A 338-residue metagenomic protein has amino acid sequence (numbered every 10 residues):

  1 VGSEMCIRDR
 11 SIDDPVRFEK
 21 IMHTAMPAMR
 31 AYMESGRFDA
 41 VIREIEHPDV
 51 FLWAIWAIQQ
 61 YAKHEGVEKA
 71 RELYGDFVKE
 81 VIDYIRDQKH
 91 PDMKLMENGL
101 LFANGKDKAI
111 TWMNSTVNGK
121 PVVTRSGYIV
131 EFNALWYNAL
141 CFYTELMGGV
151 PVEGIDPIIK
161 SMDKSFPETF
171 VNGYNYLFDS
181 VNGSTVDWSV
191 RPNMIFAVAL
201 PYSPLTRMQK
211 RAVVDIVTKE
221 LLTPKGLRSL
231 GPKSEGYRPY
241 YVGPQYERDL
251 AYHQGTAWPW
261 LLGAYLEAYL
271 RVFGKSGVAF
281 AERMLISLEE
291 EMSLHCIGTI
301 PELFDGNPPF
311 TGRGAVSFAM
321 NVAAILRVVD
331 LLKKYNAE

Functional and structural regions predicted by a protein language model:
V1-I7: Short, small-residue-biased leader/transition segments that mark boundaries at the very start of proteins
S3, I45-W56, L73-D76, G127-N138 (+3 more regions): Aromatic- and histidine-enriched alpha-helix N-cap/loop-to-helix transition segments that scaffold the rims
D9-H23, Y61-K79, K89-H90, E145-K160 (+3 more regions): Structural helix-adjacent loops and short alpha-helical linkers that scaffold large soluble proteins
D9-K79, R86, H90-A103, K225-Q245 (+1 more regions): Helix-terminus loop motifs that line ligand-binding clefts
R86, H90-N98, F102, R125-Y128 (+3 more regions): Catalytic cores of carbohydrate-active enzymes
I110-L135: Acidic/Ser/Thr-rich, low-complexity mid-to-C-terminal regulatory regions of eukaryotic proteins
G236-G277, L326-D330: C-terminal substrate/ligand-recognition segments
A319-E338: Terminal, non-catalytic domain-edge segments
